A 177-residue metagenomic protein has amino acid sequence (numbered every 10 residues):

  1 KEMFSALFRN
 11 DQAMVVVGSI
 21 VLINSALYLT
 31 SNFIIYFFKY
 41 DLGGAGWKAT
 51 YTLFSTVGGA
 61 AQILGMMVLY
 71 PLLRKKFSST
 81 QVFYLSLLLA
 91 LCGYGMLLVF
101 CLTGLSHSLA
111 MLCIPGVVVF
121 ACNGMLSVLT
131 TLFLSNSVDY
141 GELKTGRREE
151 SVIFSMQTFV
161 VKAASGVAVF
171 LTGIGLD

Functional and structural regions predicted by a protein language model:
K1-D177: Membrane-embedded alpha-helical bundles of multi-pass transporters/translocases, especially carrier/permease families
